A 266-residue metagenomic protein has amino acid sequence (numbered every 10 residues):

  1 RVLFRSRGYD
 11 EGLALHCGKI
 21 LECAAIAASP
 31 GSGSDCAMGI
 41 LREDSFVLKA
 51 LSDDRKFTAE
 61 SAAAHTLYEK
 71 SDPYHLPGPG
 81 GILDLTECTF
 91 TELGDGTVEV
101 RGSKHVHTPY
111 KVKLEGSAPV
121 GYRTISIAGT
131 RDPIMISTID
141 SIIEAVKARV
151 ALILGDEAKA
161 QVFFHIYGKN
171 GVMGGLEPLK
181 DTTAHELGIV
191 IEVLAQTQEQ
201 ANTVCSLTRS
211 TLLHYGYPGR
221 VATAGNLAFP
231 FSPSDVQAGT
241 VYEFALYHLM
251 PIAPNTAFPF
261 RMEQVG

Functional and structural regions predicted by a protein language model:
V2-L3: Short, small-residue-biased leader/transition segments that mark boundaries at the very start of proteins
R7-T130, T138: A conserved active-site cap/scaffold subdomain adjacent to cofactor or substrate pockets
Y110-G266: C-terminal non-catalytic interaction/assembly regions of soluble proteins
